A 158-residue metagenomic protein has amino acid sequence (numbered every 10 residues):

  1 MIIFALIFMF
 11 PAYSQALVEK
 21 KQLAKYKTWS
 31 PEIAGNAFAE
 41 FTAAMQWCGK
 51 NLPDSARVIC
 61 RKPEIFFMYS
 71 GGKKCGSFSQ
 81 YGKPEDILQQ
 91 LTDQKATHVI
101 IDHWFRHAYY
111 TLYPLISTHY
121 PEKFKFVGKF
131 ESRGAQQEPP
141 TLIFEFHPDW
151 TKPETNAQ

Functional and structural regions predicted by a protein language model:
M1-F38, Q46: Transmembrane alpha-helical segments
K20, K27-T28, A34-A39, G49 (+1 more regions): Extracytoplasmic
T42: N-terminal active-site wall of soluble small-molecule enzyme domains
F105, W150-K152: Residues that cap or initiate secondary-structure elements
S132-G134: Beta-sheet ligand-binding and adhesion/scaffold domains
Q137-I143: Short hydrophobic/aromatic beta-strand or adjacent loop that forms the aromatic wall/cage of a ligand/substrate-binding
E145-P148: Active-site beta-strand termini and strand-to-loop segments that position acidic
P153-Q158: Short, solvent-exposed mixed-charge patches
